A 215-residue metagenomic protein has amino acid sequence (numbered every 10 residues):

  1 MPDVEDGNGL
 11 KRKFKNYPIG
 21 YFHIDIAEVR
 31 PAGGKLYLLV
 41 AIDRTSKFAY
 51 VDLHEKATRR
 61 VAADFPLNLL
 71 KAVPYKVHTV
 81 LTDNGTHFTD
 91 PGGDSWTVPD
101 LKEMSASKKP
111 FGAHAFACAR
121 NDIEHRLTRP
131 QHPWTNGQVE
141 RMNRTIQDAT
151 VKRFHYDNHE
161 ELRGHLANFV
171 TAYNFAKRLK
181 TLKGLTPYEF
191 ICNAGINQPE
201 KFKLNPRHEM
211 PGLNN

Functional and structural regions predicted by a protein language model:
M1-D43, F48, R60-D64, A72-V77 (+2 more regions): Mobile-element integrase/transposase regions, centering on the N-terminal DNA-binding/Zn-coordinating module
M1-F22, T86-H87, G93-A115, I191-A194: Basic, flexible linker segments flanking DNA-binding modules in nucleic acid-interacting mobile-element proteins
P2, P74-V77, P130-P133, R178 (+2 more regions): Proline-rich low-complexity regions
V4-D6, Y17, P31, T82 (+5 more regions): Generic detector of intrinsically disordered, low-complexity, polar/charged segments
D6-K13, K102-A106, A119-I123, R144-N215: C-terminal domain-tail junction helix/linker
I24, I42, T82, T135 (+1 more regions): Single, functionally critical "micro-switch" positions that shape active/binding sites and transmembrane helices
V29-L38, S46-A167: RNase H-like DDE/DDD metal-dependent nuclease/strand-transfer catalytic core used by mobile genetic elements
